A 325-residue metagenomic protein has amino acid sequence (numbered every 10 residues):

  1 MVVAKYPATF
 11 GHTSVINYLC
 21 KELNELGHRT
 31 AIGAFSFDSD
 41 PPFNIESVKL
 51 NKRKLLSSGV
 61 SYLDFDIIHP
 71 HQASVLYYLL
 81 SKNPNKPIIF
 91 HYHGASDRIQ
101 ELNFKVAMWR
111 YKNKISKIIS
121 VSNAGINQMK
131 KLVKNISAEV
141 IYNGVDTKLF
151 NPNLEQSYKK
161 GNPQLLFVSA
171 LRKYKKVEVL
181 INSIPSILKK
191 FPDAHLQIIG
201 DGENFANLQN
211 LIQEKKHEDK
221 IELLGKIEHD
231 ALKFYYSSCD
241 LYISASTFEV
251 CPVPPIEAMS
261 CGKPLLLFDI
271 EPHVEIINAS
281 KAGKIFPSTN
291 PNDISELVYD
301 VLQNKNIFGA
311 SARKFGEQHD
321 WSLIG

Functional and structural regions predicted by a protein language model:
P70-V75, Y92: Short His-centered aromatic/hydrophobic patch
A124, G144: Carbohydrate-associated surface elements
Y158-I184, Q197: Conserved donor-binding/catalytic core segment of Leloir-type glycosyltransferases
Q209-I227: Nucleotide-activated donor-binding/catalytic signature segment of Leloir-type glycosyltransferases, i.e., the conserved
K226-I227, F234-C239: Short alpha-helical donor nucleotide-sugar binding micro-motif in glycosyltransferases
T247: Aromatic "clamp/platform" in nucleotide-sugar-dependent glycosyltransferases that forms part of the donor/acceptor
P264-L267: Short hydrophobic beta-strand element within catalytic cores of glycosyltransferases and related nucleotide-activated
A279-S280, K284-P291, Y299-K305: Conserved acidic donor-binding segment of nucleotide-sugar-dependent glycosyltransferases
